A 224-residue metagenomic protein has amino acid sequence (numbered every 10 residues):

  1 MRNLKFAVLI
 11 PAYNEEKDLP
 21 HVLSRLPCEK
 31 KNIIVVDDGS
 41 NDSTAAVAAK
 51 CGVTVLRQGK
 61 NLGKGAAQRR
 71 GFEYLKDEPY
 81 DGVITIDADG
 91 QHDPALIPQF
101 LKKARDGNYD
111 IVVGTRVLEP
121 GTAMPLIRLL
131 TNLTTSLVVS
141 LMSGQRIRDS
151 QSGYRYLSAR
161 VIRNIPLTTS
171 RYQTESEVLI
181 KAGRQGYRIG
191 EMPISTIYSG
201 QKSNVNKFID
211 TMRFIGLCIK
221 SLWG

Functional and structural regions predicted by a protein language model:
K5-A7, E177: Cell-envelope/extracellular polymer assembly enzymes that use nucleotide-activated donors
A7-P11, I34, R57: Short hydrophobic beta-strand elements that form part of the catalytic alpha/beta core underpinning NDP-sugar/donor
Y13-C28: Short, well-formed alpha-helical segments that are part of the catalytic scaffolds of diverse glycosyltransferases
K17-H21, D42-C51: Acidic helix N-cap motif at the loop->helix transition within catalytic regions of sugar-transfer enzymes
D37-A45, G90: A conserved acidic beta->alpha catalytic loop
Q58-D77, P94-Y172, Y198-W223: Acceptor/aglycone-binding surface of glycosyltransferases and processive sugar-polymer synthases
Y80-D89: Short beta-strand-to-loop acidic/aromatic patch adjacent to the donor-nucleotide binding site
R146, L167-S170, L179-T196: Catalytic donor-sugar/metal-binding loop of nucleotide-sugar-dependent glycosyltransferases
